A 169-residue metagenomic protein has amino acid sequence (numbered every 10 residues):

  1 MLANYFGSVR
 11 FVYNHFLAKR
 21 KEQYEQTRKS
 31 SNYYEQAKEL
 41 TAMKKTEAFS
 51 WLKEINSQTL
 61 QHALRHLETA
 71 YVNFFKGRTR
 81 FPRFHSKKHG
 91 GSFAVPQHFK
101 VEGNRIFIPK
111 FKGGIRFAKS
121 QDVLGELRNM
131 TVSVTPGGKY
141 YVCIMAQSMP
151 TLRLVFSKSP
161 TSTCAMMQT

Functional and structural regions predicted by a protein language model:
M1-T169: Nucleic-acid substrate recognition interfaces
